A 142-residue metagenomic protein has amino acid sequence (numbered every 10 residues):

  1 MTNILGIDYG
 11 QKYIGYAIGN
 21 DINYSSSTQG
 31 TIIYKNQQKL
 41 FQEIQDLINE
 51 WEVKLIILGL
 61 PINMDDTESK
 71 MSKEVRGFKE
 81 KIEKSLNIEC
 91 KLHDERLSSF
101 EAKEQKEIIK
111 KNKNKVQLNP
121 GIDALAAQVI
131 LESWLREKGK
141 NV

Functional and structural regions predicted by a protein language model:
T2-I7, Q11-V142: Phosphate- and other anionic-substrate recognition elements at nucleic-acid/protein interfaces
